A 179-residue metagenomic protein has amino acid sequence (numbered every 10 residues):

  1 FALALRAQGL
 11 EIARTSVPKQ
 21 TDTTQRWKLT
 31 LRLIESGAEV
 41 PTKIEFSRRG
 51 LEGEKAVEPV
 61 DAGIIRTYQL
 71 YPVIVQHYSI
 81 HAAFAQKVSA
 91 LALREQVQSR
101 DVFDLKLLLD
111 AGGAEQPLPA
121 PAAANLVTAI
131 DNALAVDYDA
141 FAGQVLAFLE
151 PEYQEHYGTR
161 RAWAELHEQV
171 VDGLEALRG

Functional and structural regions predicted by a protein language model:
F1-G179: Structured mid-to-C-terminal alpha-helical surface segments
